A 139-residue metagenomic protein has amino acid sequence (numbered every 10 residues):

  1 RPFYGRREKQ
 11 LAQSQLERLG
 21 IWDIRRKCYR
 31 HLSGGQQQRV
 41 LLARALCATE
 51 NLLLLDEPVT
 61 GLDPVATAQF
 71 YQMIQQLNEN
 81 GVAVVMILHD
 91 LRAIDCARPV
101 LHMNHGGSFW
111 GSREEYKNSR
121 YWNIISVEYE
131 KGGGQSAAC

Functional and structural regions predicted by a protein language model:
R6-I24: Conserved ABC ATPase "signature" region
C28-L32, Q36: Conserved ABC ATPase signature
L42: Hydrophobic anchor residue at the start of the ABC signature
L53-D56: Catalytic Walker B motif of ABC-type/P-loop ATPase nucleotide-binding domains
P64-A66: Helix N-cap at the start of a conserved alpha-helix in ABC-type nucleotide-binding domains
L88-H89: H-loop/switch region of ABC-family ATPase nucleotide-binding domains
A97-E114: H-loop (His-switch) and adjacent beta-strand-loop-beta switch element of ABC-type ATPase nucleotide-binding domains
